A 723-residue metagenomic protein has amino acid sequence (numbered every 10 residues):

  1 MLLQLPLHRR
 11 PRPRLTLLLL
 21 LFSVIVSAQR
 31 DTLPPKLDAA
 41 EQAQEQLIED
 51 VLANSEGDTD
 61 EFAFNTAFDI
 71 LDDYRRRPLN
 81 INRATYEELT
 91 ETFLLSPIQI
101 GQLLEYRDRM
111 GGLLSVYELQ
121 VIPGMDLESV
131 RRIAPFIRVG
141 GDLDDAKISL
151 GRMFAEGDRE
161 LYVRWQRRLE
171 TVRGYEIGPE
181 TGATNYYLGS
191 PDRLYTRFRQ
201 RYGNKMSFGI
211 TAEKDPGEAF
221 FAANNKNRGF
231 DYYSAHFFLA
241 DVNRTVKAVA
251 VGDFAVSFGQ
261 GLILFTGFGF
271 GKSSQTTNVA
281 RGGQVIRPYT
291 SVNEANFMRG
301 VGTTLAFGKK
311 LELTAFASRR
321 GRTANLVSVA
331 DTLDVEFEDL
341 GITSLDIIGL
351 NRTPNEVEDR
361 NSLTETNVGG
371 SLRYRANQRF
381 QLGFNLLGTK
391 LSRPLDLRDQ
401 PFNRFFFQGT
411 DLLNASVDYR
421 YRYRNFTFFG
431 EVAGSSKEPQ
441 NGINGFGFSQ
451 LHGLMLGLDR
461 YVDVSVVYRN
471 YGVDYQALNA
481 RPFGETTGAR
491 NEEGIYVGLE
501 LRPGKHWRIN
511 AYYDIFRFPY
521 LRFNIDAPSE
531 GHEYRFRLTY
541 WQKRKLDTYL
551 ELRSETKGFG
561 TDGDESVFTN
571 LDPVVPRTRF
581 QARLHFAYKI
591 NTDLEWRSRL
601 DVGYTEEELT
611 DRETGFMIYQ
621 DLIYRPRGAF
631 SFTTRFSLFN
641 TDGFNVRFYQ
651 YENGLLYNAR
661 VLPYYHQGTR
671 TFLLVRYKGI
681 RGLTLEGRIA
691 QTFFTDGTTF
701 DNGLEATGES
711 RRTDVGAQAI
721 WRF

Functional and structural regions predicted by a protein language model:
M1-P11: N-terminal secretory signal peptides that target proteins for export/translocation
R12-L19: Sec-dependent signal peptide recognition, specifically the positively charged N-region followed immediately by
L20-A28: Hydrophobic h-region of N-terminal signal peptides that target proteins for export in Gram-negative bacteria
Q29-H236, R244, D253-S257: Compositionally biased linear targeting/interaction segments
T184-P191, N296-M298, E358-L397, N403-F723: Exposed, low-structure sequence patches enriched in small/polar residues
A223-N227, Q260, L264-E294, T323-V357 (+3 more regions): A subset of solvent-exposed loop/turn segments in beta-rich extracellular surface proteins, enriched in glycine
K226-I286, T290-T323, L456-A477, T614 (+1 more regions): Outer membrane beta-barrel
R299, F307, R319-V368, R375-R379 (+1 more regions): Hydrophobic, small-residue-rich alpha-helical packing segments that form membrane-like cores
